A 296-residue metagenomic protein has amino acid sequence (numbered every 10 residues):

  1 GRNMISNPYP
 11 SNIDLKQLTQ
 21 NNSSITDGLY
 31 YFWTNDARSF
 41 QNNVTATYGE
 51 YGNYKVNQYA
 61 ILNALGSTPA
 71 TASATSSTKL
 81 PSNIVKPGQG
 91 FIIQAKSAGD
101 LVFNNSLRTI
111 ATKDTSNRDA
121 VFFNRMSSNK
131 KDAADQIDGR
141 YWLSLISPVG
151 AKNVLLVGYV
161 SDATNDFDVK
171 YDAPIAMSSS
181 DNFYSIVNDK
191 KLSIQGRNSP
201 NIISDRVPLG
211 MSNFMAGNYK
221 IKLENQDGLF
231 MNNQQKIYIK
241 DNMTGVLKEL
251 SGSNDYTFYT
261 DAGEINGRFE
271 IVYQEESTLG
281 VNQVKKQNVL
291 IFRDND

Functional and structural regions predicted by a protein language model:
G1-D296: Compositionally biased Ser/Thr/Gly- and acidic/asparagine-rich, proline-interspersed low-complexity stretches
